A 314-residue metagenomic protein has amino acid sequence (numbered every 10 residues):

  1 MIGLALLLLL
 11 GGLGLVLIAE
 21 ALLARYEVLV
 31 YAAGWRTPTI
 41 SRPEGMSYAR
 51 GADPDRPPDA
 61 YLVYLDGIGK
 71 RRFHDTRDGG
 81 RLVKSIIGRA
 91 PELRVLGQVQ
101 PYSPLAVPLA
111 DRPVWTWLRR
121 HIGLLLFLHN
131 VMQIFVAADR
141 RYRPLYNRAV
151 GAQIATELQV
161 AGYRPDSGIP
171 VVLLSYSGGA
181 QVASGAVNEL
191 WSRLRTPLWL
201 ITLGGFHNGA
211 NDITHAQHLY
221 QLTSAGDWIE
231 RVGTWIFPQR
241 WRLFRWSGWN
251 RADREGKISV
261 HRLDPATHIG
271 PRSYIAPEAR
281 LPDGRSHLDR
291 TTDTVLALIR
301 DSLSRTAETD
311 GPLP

Functional and structural regions predicted by a protein language model:
M1-R50, P54-D55, P314: Intrinsically disordered, low-complexity regulatory segments that flank or lie outside the structured catalytic cores
A5, A24-R42, V63-S167, I275-D289: Active-site catalytic motif of lipid deacylating hydrolases and related acyltransferases
P54-L62, S167-I169: A short, charged/proline- and glycine-enriched loop that marks the coil->beta-strand transition at the N-terminal
L174-G179, A183: Gly/Ala-rich beta-loop-alpha elbow adjacent to hydrolase catalytic centers
S184-W191: Short glycine-enriched nucleophile-adjacent loop and the immediately C-terminal alpha-helix near the catalytic center
I201-N208, S224-W228: Active-site nucleophile loop of the alpha/beta-hydrolase fold
T214-L313: Lipolytic serine-hydrolase domain surface
